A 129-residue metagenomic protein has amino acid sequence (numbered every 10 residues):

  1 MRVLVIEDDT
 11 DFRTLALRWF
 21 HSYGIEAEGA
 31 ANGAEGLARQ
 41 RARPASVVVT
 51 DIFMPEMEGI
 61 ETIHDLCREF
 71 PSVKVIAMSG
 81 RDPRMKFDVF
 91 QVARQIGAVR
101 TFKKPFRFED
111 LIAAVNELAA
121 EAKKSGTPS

Functional and structural regions predicted by a protein language model:
E7: Conserved acidic carboxylate
T10-E28, I96: Two-component/phosphorelay signaling modules centered on CheY-like receiver
N32-E35, E58-E61: Acidic catalytic/metal-coordinating carboxylates
D51: Active-site residues of response regulator receiver
M54: Receiver (REC) domain active-site loop signature in two-component systems and cognate sites in sensor histidine kinases
E61, D82-F102: Alpha4 helix (beta4-alpha4-beta5 surface) of REC/receiver domains from two-component response regulators
S72-M85: A short, hydrophobic beta-strand element within the central beta-sheet of small alpha/beta folds
K103-A119: C-terminal output helix
